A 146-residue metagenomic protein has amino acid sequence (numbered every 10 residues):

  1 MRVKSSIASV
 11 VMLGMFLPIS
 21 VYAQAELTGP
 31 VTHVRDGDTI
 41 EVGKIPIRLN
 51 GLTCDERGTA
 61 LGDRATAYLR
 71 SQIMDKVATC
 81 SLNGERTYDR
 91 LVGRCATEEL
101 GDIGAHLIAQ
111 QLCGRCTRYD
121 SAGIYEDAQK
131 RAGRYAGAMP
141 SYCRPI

Functional and structural regions predicted by a protein language model:
M1-V10: Bacterial N-terminal signal peptides that target proteins for export
R2, P18-I146: Small beta-barrel nucleic-acid-binding modules, primarily SNase/OB-fold domains and secondarily Tudor-like barrels
S9-P18: Bacterial N-terminal signal peptides
